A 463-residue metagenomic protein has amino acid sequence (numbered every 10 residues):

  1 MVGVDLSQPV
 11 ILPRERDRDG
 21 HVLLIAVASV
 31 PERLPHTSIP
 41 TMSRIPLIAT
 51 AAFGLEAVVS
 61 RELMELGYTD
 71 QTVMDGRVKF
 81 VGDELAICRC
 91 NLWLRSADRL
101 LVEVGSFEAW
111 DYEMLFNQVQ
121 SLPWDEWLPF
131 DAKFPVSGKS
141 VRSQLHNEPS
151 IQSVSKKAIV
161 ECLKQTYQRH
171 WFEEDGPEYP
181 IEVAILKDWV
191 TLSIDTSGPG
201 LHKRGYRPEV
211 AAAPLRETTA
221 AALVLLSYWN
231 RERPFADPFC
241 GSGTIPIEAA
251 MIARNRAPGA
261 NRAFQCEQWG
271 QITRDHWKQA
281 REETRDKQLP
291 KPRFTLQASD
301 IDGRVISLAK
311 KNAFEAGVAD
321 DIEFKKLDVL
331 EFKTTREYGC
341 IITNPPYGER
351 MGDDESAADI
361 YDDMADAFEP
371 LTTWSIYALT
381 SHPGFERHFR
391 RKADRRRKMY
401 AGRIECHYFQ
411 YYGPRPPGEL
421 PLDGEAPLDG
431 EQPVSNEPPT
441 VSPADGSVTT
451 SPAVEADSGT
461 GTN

Functional and structural regions predicted by a protein language model:
S29-T41: Short, Lys/Arg-enriched N-terminal segments with co-localized hydrophobic residues within the first ~10-30 amino acids
M42, Q410-N463: Basic Arg/Gly/Lys-rich low-complexity intrinsically disordered segments
S43-Y179, Q432, P438-P439, P452 (+1 more regions): Non-catalytic nucleic-acid substrate-recognition regions in nucleic-acid-modifying enzymes
P46-L55, V59, V81-G82, A86-L94 (+2 more regions): S-adenosyl-L-methionine
L215-K333, E349-R350, D354-A358: Conserved S-adenosyl-L-methionine
D328-G430, D457: C-terminal catalytic and target-recognition region of SAM-dependent MTase-like enzymes, primarily methyltransferases
